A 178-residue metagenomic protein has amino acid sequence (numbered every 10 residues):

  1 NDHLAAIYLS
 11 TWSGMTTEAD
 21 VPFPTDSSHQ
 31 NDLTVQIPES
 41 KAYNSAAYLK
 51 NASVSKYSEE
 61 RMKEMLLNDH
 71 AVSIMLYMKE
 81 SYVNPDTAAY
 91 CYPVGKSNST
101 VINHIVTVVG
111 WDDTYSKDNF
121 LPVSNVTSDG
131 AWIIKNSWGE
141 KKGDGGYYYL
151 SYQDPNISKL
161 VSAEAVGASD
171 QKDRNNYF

Functional and structural regions predicted by a protein language model:
N1-A131, K135, E140-F178: Predominantly the structural core of cysteine protease catalytic domains
